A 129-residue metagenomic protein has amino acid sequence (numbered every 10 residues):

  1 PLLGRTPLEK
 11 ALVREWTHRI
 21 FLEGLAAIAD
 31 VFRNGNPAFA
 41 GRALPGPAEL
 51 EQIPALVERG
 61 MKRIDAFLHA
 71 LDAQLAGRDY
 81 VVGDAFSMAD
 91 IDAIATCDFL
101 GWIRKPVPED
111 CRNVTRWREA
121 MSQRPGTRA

Functional and structural regions predicted by a protein language model:
P1-E58, D72, G77-D79: GST-like domain detector, emphasizing the conserved glutathione-binding G-site in the N-terminal thioredoxin-like
V13, L71, D90, M121-T127: Residue-level signal for nonpolar/aromatic packing positions in well-ordered secondary structure
E49-Q52, T115-R128: Short, mixed-charge aromatic SLiMs
L56, G60-F67, W117: Alpha-helical packing segments of well-folded alpha/beta enzyme cores
A73-D84, P125-A129: Surface-exposed helix-capping loop/turn segments at secondary-structure junctions
V81-K105, A120-M121: GST superfamily/GST-like fold recognition
K105-C111: Structural helix-adjacent loops and short alpha-helical linkers that scaffold large soluble proteins
